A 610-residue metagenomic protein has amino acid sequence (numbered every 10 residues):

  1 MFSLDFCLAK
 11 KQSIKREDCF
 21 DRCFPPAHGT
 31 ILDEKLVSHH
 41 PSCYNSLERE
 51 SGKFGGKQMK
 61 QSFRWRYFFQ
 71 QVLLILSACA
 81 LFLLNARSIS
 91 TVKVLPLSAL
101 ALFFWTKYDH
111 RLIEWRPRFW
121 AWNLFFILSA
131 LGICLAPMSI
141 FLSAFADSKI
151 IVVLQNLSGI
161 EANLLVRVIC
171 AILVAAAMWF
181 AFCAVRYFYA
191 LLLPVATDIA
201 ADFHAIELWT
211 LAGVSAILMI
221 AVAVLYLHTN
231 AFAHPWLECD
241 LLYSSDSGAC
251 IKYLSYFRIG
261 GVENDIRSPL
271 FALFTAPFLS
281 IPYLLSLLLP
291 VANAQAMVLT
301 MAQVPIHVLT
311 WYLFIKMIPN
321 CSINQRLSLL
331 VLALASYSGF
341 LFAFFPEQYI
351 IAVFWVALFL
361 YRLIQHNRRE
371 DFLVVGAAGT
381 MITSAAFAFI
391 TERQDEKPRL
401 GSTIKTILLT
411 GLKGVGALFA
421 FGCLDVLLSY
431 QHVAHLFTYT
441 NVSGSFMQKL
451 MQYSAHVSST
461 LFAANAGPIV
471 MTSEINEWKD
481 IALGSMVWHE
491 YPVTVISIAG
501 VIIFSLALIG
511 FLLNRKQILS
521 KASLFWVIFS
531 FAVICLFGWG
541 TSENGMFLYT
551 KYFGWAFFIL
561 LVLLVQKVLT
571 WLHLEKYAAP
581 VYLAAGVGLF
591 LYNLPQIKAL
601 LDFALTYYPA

Functional and structural regions predicted by a protein language model:
F82-L83, R368-K397, S402-T410, A584-A585: Membrane-interface alpha helices of multi-pass inner-membrane proteins
F103-T106, L191-L193, Y312-I315, S473-Q517: Hydrophobic, aromatic-rich transmembrane alpha-helices and their immediate juxtamembrane boundary segments
M219-N230, K405-A499: Membrane-lumen/periplasm interface segments of specific transmembrane helices in polyprenyl phosphate-linked
G261-M297: Short hydrophobic/aromatic helix or loop-helix immediately within or flanking a transmembrane segment in polytopic
M301-C321, I509: Transmembrane-helix motifs of polytopic, lipid-linked glycan transferases
F314-A335, K521: Transmembrane-helix signature of polytopic, membrane-embedded enzymes that assemble or transfer cell-envelope glycans
G339, I351-R368, A556, L560: Specific aromatic-rich, kink-prone transmembrane helix
F344-I350: Short acidic/glycine- and proline-prone juxtamembrane loop motifs at membrane-interface regions of multi-pass membrane
